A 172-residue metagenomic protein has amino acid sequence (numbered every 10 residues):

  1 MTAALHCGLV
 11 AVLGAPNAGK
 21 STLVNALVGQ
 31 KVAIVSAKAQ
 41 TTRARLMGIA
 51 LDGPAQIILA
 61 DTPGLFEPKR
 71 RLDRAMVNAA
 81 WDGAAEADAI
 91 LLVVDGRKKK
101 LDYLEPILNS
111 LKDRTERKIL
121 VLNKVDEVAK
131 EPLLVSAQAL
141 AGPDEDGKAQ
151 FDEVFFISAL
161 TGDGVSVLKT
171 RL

Functional and structural regions predicted by a protein language model:
M1-A89, V94: Conserved G1/Walker A P-loop phosphate-binding module
A11, L91-L92, I119-V121, F155: Conserved hydrophobic packing residues within short motifs/helices of P-loop NTPase cores of ABC-family ATPases
A18-S21, K100-Y103, V128-P132: P-loop/Walker A NTP-binding module and the surrounding RecA-like catalytic core of P-loop NTPases
A39-T41, P63-F66, G96-K100, K124-V128 (+1 more regions): Conserved nucleotide-binding/hydrolysis micro-motifs of P-loop NTPases
M47, R71-L72, Y103-P106, P132-V135: Short amphipathic alpha-helical segments
L101-D113: Amphipathic helical hotspot of TIR/SEFIR-family domains
E116-I119, D126-L172: Canonical P-loop GTPase G-domain recognition
